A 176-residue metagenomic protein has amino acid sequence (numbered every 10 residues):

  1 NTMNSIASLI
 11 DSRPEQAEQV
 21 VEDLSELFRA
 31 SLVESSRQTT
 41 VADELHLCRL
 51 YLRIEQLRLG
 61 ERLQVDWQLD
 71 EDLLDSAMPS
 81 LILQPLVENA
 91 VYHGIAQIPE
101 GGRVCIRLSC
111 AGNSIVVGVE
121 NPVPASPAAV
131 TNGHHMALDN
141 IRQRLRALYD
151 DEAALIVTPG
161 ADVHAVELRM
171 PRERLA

Functional and structural regions predicted by a protein language model:
N1-T158, V163-R169: Two-component histidine phosphotransfer core
P171-A176: C-terminal end segment of the histidine kinase catalytic
